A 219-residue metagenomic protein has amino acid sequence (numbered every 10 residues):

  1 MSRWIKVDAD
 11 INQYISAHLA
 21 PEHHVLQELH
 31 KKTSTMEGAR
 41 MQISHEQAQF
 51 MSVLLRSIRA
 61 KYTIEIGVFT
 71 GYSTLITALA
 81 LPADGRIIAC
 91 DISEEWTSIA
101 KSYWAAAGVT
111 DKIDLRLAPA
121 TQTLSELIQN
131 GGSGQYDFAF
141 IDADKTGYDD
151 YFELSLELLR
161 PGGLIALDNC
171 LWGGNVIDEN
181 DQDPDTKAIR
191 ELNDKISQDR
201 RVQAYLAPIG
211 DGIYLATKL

Functional and structural regions predicted by a protein language model:
M1-F140, K145-A166, C170-L219: A short alpha-helical cap/connector motif
